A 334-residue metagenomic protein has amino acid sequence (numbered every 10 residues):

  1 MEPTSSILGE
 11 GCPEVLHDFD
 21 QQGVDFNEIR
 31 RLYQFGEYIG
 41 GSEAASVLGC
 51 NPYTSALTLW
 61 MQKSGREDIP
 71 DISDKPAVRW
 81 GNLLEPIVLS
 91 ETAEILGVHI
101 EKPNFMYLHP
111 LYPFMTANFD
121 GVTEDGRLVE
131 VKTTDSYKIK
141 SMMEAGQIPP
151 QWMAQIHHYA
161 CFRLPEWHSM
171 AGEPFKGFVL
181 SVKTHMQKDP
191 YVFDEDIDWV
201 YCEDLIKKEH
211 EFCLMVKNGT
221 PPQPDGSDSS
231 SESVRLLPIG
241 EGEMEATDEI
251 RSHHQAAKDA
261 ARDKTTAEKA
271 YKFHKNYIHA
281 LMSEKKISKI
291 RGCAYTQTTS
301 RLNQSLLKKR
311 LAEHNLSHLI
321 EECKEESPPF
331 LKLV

Functional and structural regions predicted by a protein language model:
M1-V334: Accessory terminal regions of nucleic-acid processing enzymes
